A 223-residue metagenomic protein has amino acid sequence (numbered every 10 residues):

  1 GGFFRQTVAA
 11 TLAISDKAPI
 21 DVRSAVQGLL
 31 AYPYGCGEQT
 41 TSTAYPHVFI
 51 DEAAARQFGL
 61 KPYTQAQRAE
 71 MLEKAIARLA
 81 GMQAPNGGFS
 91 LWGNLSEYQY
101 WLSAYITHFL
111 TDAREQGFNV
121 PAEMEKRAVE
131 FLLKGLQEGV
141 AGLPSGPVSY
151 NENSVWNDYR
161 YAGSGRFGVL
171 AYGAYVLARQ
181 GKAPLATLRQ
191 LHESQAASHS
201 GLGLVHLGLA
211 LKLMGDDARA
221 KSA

Functional and structural regions predicted by a protein language model:
G1-A223: Large, well-folded core regions of big proteins
